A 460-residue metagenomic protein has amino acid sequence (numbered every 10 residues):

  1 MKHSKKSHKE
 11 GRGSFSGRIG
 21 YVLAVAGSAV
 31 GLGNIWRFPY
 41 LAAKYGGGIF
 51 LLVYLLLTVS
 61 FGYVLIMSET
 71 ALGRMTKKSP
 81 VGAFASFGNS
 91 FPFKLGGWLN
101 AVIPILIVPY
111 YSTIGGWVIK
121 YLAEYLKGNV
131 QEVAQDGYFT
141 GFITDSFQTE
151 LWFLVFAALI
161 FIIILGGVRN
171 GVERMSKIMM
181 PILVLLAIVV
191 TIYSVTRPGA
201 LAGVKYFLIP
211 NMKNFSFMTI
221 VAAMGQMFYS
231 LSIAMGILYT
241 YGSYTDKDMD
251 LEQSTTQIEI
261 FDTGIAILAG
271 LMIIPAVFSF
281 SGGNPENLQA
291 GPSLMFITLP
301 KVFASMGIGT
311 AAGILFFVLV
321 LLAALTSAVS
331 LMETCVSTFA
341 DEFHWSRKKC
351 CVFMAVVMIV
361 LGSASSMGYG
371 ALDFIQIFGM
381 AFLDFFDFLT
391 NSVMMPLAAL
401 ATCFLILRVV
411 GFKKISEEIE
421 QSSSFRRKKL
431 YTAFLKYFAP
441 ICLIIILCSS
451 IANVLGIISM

Functional and structural regions predicted by a protein language model:
M1-W36, L65-T70, R74-F87, F91-L95 (+2 more regions): Membrane-interface "cap" regions at the ends of multi-pass membrane proteins
K2-G11, F15, E173, K177-L325 (+1 more regions): Membrane-embedded translocation segments of transport machinery
H8, G115-T144, Y244-D248, Q253 (+5 more regions): Helix-loop-helix connectors at the membrane interface of multi-pass transporters/channels
K9-R12, Y40-Y45, P80-L99, S112-R169 (+5 more regions): Inter-helical loop and helix-membrane interface segments of multi-pass membrane transporters/permeases
S14-V25, I49-V53, F91-I105, L151-F156 (+6 more regions): Select transmembrane alpha-helical segments in multipass membrane proteins
G17-L57, G242, Q253-T256, I260-T263 (+2 more regions): Transmembrane helix-boundary motif of multi-pass solute transporters/channels
A42-S68, Q148, M394-A398: Extracellular loop-to-transmembrane helix junctions
L95-A101, F343-A355, D387-L443: C-terminal membrane-solvent junction of multi-pass transporters and transport-like membrane proteins
